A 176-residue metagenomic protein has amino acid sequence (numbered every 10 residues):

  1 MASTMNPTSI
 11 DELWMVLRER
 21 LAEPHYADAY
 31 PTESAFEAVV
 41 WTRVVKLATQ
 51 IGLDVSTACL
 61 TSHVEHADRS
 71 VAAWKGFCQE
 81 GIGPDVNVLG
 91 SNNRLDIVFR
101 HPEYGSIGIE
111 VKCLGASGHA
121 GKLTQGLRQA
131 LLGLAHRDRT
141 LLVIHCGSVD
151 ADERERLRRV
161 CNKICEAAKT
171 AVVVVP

Functional and structural regions predicted by a protein language model:
M1-T61: Interdomain/boundary linker segments immediately adjacent to catalytic/signaling cores
L13-R20, I107-G108, D138-L142: Glycine-rich, often proline-containing surface loops adjacent to acidic residues and nearby aromatics that form
W14, A35-T42, L123-L127, R154-V160: Well-ordered, non-membrane alpha-helical segments in soluble/globular domains
D28-S34, I51-G108, K122: Active-site metal-binding core of divalent-cation-utilizing nuclease and nuclease-like domains
V111-G121: Short beta-strand-loop-alpha-helix junction that forms the active-site gateway of nucleic-acid-processing nucleases
H119-T124, L134-P176: Nucleic-acid nuclease catalytic cores
